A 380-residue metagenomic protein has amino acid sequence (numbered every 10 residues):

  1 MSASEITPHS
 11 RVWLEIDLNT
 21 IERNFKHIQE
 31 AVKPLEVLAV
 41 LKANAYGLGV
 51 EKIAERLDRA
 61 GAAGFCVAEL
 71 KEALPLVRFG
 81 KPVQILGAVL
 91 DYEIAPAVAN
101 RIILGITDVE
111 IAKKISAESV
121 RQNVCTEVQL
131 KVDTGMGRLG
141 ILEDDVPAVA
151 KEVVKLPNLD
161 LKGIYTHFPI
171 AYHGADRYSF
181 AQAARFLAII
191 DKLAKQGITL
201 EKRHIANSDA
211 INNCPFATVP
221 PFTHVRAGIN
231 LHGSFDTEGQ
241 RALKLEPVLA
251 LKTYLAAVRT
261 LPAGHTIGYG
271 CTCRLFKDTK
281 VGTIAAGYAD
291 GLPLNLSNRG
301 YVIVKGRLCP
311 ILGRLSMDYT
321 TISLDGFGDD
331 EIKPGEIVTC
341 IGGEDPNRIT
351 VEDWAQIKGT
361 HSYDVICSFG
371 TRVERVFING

Functional and structural regions predicted by a protein language model:
S2-L18, E22, K71-E72, V89-D91 (+3 more regions): Active-site anion/phosphate-binding pocket segments in diverse small-molecule metabolic enzymes
E5-P8, V12-E15, R23, K33-H204 (+1 more regions): Active-site-proximal beta-alpha core segment in soluble small-molecule metabolic enzymes
K26: Expand to "…catalyze enediolate/carbanion chemistry for C-C bond making/breaking, isomerization, decarboxylation
